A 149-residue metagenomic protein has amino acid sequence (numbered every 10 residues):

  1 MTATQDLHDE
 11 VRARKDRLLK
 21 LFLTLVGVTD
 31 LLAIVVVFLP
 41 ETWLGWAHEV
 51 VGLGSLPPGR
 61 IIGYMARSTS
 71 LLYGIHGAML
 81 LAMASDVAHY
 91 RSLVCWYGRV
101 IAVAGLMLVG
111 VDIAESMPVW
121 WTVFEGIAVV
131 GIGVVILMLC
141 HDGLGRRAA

Functional and structural regions predicted by a protein language model:
M1-K15: Short, Lys/Arg-rich, polar N-terminal cytosolic tail immediately upstream of the first transmembrane signal-anchor
R12, G77-L93: Juxtamembrane helix-break-helix junctions at the cytosolic face of small multi-pass alpha-helical membrane proteins
L18-P40: N-terminal signal-anchor transmembrane alpha helix
L32, G59-A82, R99-V103: Core segments of alpha-helical transmembrane spans in multipass integral membrane proteins
A47-I61: Perimembrane loop-to-helix junctions flanking transmembrane segments
V94-V109, I127-G133: Hydrophobic alpha-helical membrane segments
L106-F124, H141-G143: Membrane-helix boundary connector in multi-pass membrane proteins
V130-A149: Membrane-water interface at the C-terminal end of transmembrane alpha helices
